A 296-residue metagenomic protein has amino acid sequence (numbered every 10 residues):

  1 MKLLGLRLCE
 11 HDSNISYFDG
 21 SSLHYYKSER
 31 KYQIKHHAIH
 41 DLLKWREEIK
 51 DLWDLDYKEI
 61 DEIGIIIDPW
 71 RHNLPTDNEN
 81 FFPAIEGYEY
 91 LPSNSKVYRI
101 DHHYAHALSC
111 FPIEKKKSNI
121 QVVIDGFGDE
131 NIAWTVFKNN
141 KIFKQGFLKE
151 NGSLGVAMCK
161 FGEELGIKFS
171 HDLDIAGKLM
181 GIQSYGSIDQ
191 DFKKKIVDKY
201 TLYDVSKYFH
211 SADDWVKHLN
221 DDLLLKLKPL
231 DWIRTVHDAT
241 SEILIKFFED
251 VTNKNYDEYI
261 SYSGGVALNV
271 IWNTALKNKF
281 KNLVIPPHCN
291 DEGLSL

Functional and structural regions predicted by a protein language model:
M1-L296: Short acidic/glycine-rich loops and adjacent helix/strand connectors that line catalytic pockets where negatively
